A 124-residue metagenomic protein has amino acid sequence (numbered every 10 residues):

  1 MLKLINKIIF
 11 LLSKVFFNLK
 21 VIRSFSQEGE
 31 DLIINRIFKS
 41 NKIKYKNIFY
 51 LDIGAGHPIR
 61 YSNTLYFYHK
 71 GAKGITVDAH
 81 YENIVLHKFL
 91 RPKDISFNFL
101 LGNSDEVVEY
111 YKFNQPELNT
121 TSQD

Functional and structural regions predicted by a protein language model:
M1-D124: Phosphate/nucleotide-binding beta-alpha loop and adjacent structural elements of enzyme active sites
